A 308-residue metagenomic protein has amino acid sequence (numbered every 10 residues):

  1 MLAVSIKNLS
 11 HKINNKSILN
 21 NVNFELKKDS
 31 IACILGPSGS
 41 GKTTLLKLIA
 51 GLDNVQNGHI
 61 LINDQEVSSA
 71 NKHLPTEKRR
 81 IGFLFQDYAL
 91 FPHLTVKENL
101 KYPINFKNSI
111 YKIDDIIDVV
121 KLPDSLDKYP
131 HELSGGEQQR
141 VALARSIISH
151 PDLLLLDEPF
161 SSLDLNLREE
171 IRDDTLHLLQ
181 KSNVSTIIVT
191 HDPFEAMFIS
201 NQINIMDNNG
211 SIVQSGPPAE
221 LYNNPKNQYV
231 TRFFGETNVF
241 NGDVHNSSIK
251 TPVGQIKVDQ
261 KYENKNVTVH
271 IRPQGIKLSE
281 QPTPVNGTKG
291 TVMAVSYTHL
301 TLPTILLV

Functional and structural regions predicted by a protein language model:
L35-P37: The feature captures the beta-strand-to-loop junction immediately N-terminal to the Walker
S40, T298-T304: Conserved small/polar residues in nucleotide/adenosyl-binding loops
A50: Helix-to-loop junction immediately C-terminal to a conserved catalytic motif
G58-S69: Conserved ABC transporter NBD signature motif
V67-F83, L221: ABC ATPase NBD coupling module
R80-G82, T95-Y229: ABC ATPase nucleotide-binding domains
P252-V295: Glycine/charge-rich catalytic "coupling/switch" loops of P-loop NTPases
